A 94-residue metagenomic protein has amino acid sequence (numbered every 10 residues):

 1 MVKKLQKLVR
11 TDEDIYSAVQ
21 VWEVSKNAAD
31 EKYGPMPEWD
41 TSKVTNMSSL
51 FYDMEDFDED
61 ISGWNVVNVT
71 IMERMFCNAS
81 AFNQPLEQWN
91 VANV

Functional and structural regions predicted by a protein language model:
V2-V94: Negatively charged
